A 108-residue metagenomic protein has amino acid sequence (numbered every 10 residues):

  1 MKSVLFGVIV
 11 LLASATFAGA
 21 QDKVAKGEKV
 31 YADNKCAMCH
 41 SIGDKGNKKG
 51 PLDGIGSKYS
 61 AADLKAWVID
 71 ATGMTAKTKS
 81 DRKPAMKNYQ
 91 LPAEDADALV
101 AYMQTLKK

Functional and structural regions predicted by a protein language model:
M1-K23, W67-D70, A101-K108: Post-cleavage N-terminal segment of exported redox proteins
V8, G43, A93: Residues that line or immediately flank small-molecule/substrate-binding pockets and catalytic motifs
V24, E28, A32, M38-D70 (+1 more regions): Gly/Gly-Pro-rich "capping" loops immediately C-terminal to redox-active cysteine motifs in periplasmic/lumenal
N47-G56, D70-L106: Axial heme c-ligation environment in periplasmic c-type cytochrome domains
